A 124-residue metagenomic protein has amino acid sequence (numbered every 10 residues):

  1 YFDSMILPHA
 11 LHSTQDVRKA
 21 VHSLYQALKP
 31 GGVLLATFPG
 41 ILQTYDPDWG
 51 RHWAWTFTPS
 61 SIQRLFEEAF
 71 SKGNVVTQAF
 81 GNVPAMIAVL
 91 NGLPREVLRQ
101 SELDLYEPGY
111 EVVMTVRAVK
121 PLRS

Functional and structural regions predicted by a protein language model:
Y1-Y45, S60, A118: Conserved SAM-binding loop
P8-L11, W53, T77-Q78: Short N-terminal micro-motifs specific to bacterial/archaeal maturation and metal-cluster initiation sites
S13, V17, W55, E107-E111: Aromatic-acidic/polar surface patches that form glycan- and anion
K19-H22, W49-H52, N91-G92: Short, glycine/charged-enriched secondary-structure capping and boundary segments
Y45-L65: Acceptor-substrate binding/catalytic loop of class I
D46, E67, Y106-P108: A general structural signal for short secondary-structure junctions and capping/turn motifs
L65-G73, K120: A structural motif corresponding to the C-terminal end of an alpha-helix and its immediate exit/capping segment
V76-S124: A C-terminal cap/extension of S-adenosyl-L-methionine-dependent methyltransferases that defines the acceptor-substrate
